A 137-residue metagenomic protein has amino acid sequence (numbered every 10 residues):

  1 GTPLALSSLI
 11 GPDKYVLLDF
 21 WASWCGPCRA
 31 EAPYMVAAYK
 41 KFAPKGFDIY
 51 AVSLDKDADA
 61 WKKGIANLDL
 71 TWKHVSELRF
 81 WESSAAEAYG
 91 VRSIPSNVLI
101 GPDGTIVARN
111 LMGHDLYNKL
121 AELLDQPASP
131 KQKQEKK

Functional and structural regions predicted by a protein language model:
G1-V16: A short beta-strand-turn-helix
L17-L18, I49: Hydrophobic beta-strand anchors of alpha/beta hydrolase catalytic cores
F20-A37: Conserved redox-active cysteine motifs that mediate thiol-disulfide chemistry, especially di-cysteine Cys-X(1-2)-Cys
M35, I49, W61, H74 (+2 more regions): Hydrophobic, well-ordered secondary-structure elements that form the walls of internal hydrophobic environments
Y39, A58, K62, Y117-A121: Extracytoplasmic/secreted envelope proteins and their assembly/folding machinery, especially bacterial periplasmic
K45-A60, L70-W81: Thiol-based oxidoreductase modules, predominantly thioredoxin-like and allied folds used for disulfide exchange
L68-L70, E77-D125: Thiol/disulfide oxidoreductase modules built on the thioredoxin-like
S129-K137: Non-globular targeting/processing and membrane-anchoring segments
